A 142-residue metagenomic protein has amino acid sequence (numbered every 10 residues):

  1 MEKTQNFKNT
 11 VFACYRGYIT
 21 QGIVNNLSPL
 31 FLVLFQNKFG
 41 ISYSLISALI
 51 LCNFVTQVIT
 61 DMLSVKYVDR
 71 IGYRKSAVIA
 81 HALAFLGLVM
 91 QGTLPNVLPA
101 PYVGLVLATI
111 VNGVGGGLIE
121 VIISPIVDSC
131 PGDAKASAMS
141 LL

Functional and structural regions predicted by a protein language model:
N9-Y43, D61, S124: Extracytoplasmic
I19, P101-L118: Hydrophobic core of transmembrane alpha-helices in multi-pass small-molecule transporters, especially MFS/SLC-type
V24, T56-T60, G115: MFS transmembrane alpha-helix packing/gate-lining sites
I41-I50, P101, L105, M139: Juxtamembrane helix-start elements in MFS-like secondary transporters
A48-K66: Central cavity-lining transmembrane alpha-helices of secondary-active solute carriers, predominantly the Major
R74-A77, L105: Primarily marks hydrophobic transmembrane alpha-helices of the MFS/SLC 12-helix fold
A82-P99: C-terminal ends and interior cores of transmembrane alpha-helices in multi-pass membrane transporters/permeases
G117-P131: Intracellular juxtamembrane helix-capping segments at the cytosolic ends of symmetry-related transmembrane helices
